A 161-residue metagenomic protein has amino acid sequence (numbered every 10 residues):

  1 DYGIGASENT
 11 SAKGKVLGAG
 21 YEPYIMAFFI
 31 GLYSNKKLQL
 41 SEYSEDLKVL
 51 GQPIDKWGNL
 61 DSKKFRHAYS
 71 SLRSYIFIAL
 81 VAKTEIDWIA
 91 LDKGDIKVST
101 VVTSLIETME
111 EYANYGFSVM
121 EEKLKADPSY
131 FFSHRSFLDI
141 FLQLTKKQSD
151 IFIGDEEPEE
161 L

Functional and structural regions predicted by a protein language model:
D1-S11, K37-L161: Charged, low-complexity intrinsically disordered terminal regions and linker tails
E8-E42: Short, basic amphipathic alpha-helical segments that act as recognition/interaction helices in nucleic-acid-binding
